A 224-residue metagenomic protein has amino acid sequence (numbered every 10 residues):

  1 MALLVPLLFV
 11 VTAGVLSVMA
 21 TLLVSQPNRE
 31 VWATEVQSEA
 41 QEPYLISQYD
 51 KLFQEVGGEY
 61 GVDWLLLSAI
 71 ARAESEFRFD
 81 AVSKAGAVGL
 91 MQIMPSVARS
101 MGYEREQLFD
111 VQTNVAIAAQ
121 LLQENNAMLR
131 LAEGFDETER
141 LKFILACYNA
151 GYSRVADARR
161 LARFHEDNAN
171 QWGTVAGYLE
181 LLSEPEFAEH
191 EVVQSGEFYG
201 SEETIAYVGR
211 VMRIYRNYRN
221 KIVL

Functional and structural regions predicted by a protein language model:
M1-V24, Y60, R99, Y103-T113 (+2 more regions): Non-catalytic cell-wall polysaccharide-engagement segments
Q26-F79, Q112-V115, L129-F135, N220-L224: Export/targeting segments at the very N-terminus of extracytoplasmic proteins
Q41-E42, V82-S83, G196: A generic structural signal for short
F53, V82-A85, C147: Short glycine- and Lys/Arg-enriched binding-loop motifs that mark or flank ligand-binding interfaces
A69, Q92, I144-C147: Soluble periplasmic/extracytoplasmic beta-strand elements of cell-envelope proteins
A81-S100, F164, W172: Short, surface-exposed glycine/acidic/tryptophan-bearing loops
